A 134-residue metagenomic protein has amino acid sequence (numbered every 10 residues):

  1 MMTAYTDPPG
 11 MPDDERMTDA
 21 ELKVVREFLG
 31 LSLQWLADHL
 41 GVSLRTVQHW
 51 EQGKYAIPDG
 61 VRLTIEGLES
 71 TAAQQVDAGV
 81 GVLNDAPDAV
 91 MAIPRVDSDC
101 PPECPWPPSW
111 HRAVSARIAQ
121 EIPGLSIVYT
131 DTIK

Functional and structural regions predicted by a protein language model:
M1-A4, K134: Short intrinsically disordered terminal tails
T3-F28: A short, Lys/Arg-rich alpha-helix, primarily the initiator
L22, L36-A37, V47-W50: Conserved hydrophobic/aromatic packing and binding residues within compact polymer-binding modules
K23, Q34, A116-A119: Short glycine-/small-residue-rich flexible loop motifs, especially phosphate/cofactor-binding loops
L33, I57-V76: DNA major-groove recognition helix of helix-turn-helix/homeodomain DNA-binding modules
G41-I57: Recognition helix of helix-turn-helix/homeodomain-like DNA-binding domains that insert into the DNA major groove
Q74-K134: Helix-turn-helix/homeodomain-like alpha-helical modules used for DNA recognition and transcription-factor dimerization
